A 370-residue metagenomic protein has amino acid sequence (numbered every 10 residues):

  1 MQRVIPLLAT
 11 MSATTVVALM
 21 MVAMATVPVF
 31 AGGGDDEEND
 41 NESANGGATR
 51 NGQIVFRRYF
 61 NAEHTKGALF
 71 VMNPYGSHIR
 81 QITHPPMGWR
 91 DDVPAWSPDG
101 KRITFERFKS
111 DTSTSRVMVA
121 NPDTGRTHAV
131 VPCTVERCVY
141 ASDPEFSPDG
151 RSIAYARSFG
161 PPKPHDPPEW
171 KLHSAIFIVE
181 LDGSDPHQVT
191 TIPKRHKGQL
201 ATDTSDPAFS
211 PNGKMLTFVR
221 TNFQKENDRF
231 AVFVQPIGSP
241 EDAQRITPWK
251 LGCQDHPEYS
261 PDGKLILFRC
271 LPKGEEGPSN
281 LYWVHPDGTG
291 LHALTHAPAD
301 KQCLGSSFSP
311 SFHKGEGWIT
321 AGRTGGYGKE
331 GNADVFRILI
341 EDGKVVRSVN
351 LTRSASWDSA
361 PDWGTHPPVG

Functional and structural regions predicted by a protein language model:
Q2-A31: Secretory targeting and sorting signals
G32-G370: Sequence signature of WD/YWTD-type beta-propeller architectures
